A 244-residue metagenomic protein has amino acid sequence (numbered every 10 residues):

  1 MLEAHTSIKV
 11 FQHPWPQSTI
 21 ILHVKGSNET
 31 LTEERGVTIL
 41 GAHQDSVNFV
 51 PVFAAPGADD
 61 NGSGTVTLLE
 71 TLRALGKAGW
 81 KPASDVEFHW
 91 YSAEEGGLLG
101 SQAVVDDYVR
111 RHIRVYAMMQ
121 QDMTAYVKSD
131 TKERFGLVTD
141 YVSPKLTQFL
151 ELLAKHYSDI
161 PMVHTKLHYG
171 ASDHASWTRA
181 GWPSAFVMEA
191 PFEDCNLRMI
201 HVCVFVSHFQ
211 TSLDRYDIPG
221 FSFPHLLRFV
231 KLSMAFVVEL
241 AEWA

Functional and structural regions predicted by a protein language model:
M1-A54, R73: Soluble metallo-hydrolase cores and metallopeptidase-like ectodomains found primarily in the secretory/periplasmic
M1-V10, A83-V86, I160-L167, A244: Surface-exposed patches in mature extracellular/periplasmic domains of secreted proteins
L2, E34-T38, P82-E87, H112-A117 (+2 more regions): Loop/turn elements at helix/coil->beta-strand transitions in domains of secreted/extracellular proteins
K9, V24-G26, G41-D45, T71-L72 (+7 more regions): Active-site-proximal beta-strand/loop segments in catalytic clefts of secreted hydrolases
Q12-P16, V24-E34, W80-A83, G97 (+3 more regions): Extracellular/periplasmic catalytic domains that process cell-envelope and extracellular macromolecules
P16-T19, N48-K145, F149, G170: Acidic/histidine-rich catalytic neighborhood of metal-dependent amide-processing enzymes
T124-A244: Active-site-adjacent substrate-binding region of metalloamidase/peptidase-like peptide-processing proteins
